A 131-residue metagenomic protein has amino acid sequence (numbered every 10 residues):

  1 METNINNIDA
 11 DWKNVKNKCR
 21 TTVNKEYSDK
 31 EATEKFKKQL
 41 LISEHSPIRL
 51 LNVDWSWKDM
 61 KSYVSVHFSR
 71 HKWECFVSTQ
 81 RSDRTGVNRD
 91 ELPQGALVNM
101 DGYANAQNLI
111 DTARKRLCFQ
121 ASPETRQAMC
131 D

Functional and structural regions predicted by a protein language model:
M1-D131: Family-specific signature for flavin-dependent thymidylate synthase
